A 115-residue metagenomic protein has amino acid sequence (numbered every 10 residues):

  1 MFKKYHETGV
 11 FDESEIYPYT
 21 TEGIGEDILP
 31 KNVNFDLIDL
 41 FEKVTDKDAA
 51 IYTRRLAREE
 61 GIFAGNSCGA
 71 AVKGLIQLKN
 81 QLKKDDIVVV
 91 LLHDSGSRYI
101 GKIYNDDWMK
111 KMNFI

Functional and structural regions predicted by a protein language model:
M1-N66, I103-I115: Active-site/ligand-binding loops adjacent to catalytic centers
P18, K31, K73-I115: Phosphate-binding loop/pocket of nucleotide- and phosphate-handling active sites
I62-V72, L78: Terminal helix/beta-alpha structural elements that buttress the NAD(P)+-binding lobe
